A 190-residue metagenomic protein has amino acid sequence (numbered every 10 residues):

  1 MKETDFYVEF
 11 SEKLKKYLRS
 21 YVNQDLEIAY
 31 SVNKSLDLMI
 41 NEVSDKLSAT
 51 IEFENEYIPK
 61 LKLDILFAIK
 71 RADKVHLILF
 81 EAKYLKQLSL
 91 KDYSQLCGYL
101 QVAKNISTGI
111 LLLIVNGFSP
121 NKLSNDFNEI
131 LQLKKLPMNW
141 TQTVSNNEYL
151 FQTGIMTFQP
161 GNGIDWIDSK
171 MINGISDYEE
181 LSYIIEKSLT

Functional and structural regions predicted by a protein language model:
M1-T190: Charged, terminal alpha-helix-loop-beta segments that serve as non-catalytic nucleic-acid engagement and/or assembly
